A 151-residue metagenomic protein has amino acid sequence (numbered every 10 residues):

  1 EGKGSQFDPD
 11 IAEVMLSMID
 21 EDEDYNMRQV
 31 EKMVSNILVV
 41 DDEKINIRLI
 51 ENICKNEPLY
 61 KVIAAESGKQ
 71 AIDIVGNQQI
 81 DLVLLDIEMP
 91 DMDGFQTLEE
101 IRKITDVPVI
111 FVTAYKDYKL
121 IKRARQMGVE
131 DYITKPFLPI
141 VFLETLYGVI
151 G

Functional and structural regions predicted by a protein language model:
E1-K32: Histidine- and acidic-residue-rich, metal-dependent catalytic cores
K44-I63: Two-component/phosphorelay signaling modules centered on CheY-like receiver
A64-D73, G94: Helix N-cap/capping motif at the beta->alpha junctions
D73, F95-D106: Short amphipathic alpha-helix used as the core "switch/output" element in two-component signaling
Q78-L84: Active-site beta3 strand of CheY-like receiver
M89: Receiver (REC) domain active-site loop signature in two-component systems and cognate sites in sensor histidine kinases
Q96, K116-D131, E144: Alpha4 helix (beta4-alpha4-beta5 surface) of REC/receiver domains from two-component response regulators
